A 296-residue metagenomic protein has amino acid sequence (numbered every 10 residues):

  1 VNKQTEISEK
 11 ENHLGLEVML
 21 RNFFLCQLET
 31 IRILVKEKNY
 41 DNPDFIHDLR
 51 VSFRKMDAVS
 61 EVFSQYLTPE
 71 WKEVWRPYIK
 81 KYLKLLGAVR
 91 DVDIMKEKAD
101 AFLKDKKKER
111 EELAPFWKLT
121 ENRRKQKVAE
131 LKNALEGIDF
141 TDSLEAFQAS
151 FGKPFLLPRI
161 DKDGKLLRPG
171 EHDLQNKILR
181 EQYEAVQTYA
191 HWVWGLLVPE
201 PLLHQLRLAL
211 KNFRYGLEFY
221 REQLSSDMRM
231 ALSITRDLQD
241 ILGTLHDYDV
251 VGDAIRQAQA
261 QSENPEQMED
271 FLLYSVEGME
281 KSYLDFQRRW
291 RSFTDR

Functional and structural regions predicted by a protein language model:
V1-R296: Cationic, histidine-enriched alpha-helical/coil surfaces that engage anionic ligands
